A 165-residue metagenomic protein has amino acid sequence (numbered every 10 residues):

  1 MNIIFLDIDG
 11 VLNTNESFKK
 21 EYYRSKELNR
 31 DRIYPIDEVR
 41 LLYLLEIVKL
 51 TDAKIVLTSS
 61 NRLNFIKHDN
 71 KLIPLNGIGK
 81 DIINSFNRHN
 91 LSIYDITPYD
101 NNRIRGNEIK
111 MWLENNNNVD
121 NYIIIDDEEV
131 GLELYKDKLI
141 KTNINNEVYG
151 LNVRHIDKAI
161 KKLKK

Functional and structural regions predicted by a protein language model:
M1-I3, D120-N121: Hydrophobic/aromatic side chains embedded in well-ordered alpha-helices
N2-D100: Alpha-helical substrate-recognition element adjacent to the catalytic core
P74-K165: C-terminal cap/substrate-recognition subdomain and adjoining C-terminal extension of metal-dependent phosphatase-like
